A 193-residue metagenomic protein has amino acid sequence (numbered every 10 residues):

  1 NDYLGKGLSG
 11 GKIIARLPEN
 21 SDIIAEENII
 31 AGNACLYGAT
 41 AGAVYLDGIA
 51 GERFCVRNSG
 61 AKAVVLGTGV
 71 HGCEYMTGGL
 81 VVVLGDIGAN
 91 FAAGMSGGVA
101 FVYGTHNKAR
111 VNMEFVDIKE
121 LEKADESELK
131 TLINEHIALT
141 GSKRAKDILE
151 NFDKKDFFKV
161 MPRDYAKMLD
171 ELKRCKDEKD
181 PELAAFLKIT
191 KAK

Functional and structural regions predicted by a protein language model:
N1-K193: Long, distal/terminal scaffolding or interaction modules with repetitive or compositionally biased sequence
